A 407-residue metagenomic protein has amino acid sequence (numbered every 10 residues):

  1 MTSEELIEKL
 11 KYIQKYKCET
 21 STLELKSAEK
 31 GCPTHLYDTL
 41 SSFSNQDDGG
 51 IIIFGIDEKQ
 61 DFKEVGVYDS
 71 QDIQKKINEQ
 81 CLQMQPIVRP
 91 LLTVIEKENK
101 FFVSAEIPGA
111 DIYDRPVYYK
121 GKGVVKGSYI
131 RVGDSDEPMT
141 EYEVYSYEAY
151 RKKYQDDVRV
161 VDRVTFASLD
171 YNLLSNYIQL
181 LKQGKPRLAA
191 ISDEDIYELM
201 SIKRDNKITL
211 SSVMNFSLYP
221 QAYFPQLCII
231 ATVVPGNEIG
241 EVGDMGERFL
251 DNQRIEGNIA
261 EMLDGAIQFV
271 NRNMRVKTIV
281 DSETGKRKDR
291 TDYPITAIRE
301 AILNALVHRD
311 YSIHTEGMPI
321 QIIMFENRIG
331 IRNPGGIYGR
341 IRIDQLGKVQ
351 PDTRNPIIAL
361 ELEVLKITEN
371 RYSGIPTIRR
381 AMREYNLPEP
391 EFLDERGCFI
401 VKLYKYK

Functional and structural regions predicted by a protein language model:
M1-A297, I302-K407: Conserved N-terminal catalytic/coupling substructures associated with nucleotide/phosphate chemistry
